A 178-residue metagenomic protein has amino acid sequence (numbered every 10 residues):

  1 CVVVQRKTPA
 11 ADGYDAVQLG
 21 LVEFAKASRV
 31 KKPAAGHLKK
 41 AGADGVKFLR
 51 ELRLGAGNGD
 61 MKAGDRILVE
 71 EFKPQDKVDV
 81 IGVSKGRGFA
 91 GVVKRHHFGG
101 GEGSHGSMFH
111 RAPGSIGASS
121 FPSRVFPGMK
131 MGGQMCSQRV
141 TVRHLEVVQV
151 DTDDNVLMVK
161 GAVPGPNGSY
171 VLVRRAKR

Functional and structural regions predicted by a protein language model:
C1-R178: Extended basic (Lys/Arg/His-rich) segments that typically form rRNA-contacting surfaces in ribosomal proteins
